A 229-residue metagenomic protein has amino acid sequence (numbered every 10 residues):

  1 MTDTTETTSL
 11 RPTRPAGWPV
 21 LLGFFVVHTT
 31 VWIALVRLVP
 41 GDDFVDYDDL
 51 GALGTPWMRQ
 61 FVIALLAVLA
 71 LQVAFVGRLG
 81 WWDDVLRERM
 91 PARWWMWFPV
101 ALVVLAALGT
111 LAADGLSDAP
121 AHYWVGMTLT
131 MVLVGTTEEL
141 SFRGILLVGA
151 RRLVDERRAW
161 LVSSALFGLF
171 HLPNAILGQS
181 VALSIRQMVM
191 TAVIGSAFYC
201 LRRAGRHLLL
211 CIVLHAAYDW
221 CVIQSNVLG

Functional and structural regions predicted by a protein language model:
M1-D84, A107, R202, I223-G229: N-terminal, membrane-interfacial amphipathic/helix-forming hydrophobic leader that caps and precedes the first
T13, G17-F25, P56-A64, M96-W97 (+5 more regions): Residue-level signature of transmembrane alpha-helical entry/exit and packing/kink sites in multi-pass membrane
L21-I33, F61-L69, P99-V104, W160 (+5 more regions): Alpha-helical transmembrane spans of integral membrane proteins, capturing the lipid-embedded, hydrophobic core of TM
F44-W57, Q72-L140, L147-R152, L183: Juxtamembrane helix-loop-helix connectors linking adjacent transmembrane helices in multi-pass membrane enzymes
W124-G229: Transmembrane helix-loop-helix hairpins at the membrane interface of multi-pass integral membrane proteins
